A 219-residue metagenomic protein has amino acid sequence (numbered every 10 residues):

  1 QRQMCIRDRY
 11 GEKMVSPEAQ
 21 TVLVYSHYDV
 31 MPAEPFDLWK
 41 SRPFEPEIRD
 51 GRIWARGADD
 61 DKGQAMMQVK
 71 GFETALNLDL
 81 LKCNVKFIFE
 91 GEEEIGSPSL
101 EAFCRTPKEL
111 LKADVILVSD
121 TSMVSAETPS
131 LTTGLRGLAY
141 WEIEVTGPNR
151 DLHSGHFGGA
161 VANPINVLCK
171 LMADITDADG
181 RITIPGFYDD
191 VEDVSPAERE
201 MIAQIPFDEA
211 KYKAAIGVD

Functional and structural regions predicted by a protein language model:
R2-I6: Short, small-residue-biased leader/transition segments that mark boundaries at the very start of proteins
Y10-E18: Short beta-strand-to-loop junctions in surface cap/lid or active-site-entrance loops
A19-K86: Active-site metal-coordination/substrate-binding segment of hydrolases, especially metallo-dependent peptidases
W54-A55, N149-G155: Short small-residue beta-strand/loop micro-motif enriched in glycine and branched aliphatics
D59-G134, D190: Acidic/histidine-rich catalytic neighborhood of metal-dependent amide-processing enzymes
N77-L80, K108-E109, P148, A173-R181: Generic secondary-structure signature for well-ordered alpha-helical cores
S130-T146: Flexible glycine/proline-rich, aromatic-decorated loop/lid segments
S154-D219: Acidic-enriched catalytic cores of C-N bond-cleaving enzymes acting on peptides and small amides
